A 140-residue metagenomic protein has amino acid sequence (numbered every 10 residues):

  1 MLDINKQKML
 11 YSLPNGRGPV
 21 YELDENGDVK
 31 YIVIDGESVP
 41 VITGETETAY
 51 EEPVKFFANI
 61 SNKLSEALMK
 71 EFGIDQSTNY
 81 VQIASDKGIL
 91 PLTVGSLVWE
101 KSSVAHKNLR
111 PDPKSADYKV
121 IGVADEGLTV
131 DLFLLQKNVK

Functional and structural regions predicted by a protein language model:
M1-T48: Active-site-proximal polar cores
E37-K140: Short, conserved turn/kink motifs that form compact alpha/beta structural patches or helix kinks used as
